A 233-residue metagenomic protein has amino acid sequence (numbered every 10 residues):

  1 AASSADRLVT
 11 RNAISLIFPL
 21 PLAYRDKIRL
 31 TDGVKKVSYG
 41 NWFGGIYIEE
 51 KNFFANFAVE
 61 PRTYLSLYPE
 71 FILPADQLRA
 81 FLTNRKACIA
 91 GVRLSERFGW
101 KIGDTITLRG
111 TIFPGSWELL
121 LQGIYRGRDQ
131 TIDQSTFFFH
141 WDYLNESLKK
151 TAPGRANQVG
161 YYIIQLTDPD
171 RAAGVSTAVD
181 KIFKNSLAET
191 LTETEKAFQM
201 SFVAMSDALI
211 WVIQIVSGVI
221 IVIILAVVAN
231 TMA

Functional and structural regions predicted by a protein language model:
A1-A2, R171-A226: Peri-transmembrane interface segments
A1-D26: Membrane-interface junction motifs in transport/secretion proteins
L8-I14, L94-S95, R155-I182, T190-L191 (+1 more regions): A short beta-strand structural signal in non-transmembrane regions
S15-F18, G45-I46, Q199-S201: Short, small-residue-enriched loops and turns at beta-alpha junctions that line or gate enzyme active sites
L20-N157: A structural signal for hydrophobic secondary-structure junctions, strongest on transmembrane helix-loop-helix units
L67, R79-A80, N84, L144 (+5 more regions): Domain-wide signal for the mature, well-folded portions of proteins, strongly enriched in nucleus-encoded organellar
A226-A233: Interfacial "coupling" helices/loops that link adjacent transmembrane helices in transporter permeases
